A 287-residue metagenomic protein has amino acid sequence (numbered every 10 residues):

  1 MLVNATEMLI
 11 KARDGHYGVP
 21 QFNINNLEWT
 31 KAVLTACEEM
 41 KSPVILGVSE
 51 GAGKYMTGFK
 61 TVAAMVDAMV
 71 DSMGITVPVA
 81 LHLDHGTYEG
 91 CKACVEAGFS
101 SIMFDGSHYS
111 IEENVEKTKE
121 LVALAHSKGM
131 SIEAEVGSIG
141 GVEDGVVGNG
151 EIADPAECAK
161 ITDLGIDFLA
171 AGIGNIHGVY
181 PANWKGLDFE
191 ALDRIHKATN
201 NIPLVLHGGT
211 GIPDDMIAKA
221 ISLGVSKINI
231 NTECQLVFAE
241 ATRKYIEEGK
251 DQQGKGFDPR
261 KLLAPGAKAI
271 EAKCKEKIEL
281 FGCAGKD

Functional and structural regions predicted by a protein language model:
V3-G15, L27-A52, F59-T76, H85-I202 (+6 more regions): Alpha/beta enzyme core
Y17-N25, E50-K54, K261, P265: A short N-terminal beta->alpha junction/helix N-cap motif
V19-N23, L81-H82, M103, L204-H207 (+1 more regions): Short catalytic-loop micro-motif centered on adjacent basic/acidic residues
I173, G208-T210, T232: Active-site proximal loops enriched in glycine and acidic residues that flank catalytic Cys/His/Asp and coordinate
I246-D287: Extended, intrinsically disordered, low-complexity segments
